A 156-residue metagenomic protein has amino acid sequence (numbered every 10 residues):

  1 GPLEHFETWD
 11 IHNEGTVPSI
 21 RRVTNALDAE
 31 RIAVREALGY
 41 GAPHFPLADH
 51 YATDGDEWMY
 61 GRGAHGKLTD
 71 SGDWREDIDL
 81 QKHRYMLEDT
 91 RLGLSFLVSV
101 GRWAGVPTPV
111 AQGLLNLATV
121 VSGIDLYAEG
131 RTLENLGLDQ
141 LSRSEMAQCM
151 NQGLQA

Functional and structural regions predicted by a protein language model:
P2-E14, P18-A156: NAD(P)-dependent Rossmann-like dehydrogenase/reductase catalytic/cofactor-binding core
